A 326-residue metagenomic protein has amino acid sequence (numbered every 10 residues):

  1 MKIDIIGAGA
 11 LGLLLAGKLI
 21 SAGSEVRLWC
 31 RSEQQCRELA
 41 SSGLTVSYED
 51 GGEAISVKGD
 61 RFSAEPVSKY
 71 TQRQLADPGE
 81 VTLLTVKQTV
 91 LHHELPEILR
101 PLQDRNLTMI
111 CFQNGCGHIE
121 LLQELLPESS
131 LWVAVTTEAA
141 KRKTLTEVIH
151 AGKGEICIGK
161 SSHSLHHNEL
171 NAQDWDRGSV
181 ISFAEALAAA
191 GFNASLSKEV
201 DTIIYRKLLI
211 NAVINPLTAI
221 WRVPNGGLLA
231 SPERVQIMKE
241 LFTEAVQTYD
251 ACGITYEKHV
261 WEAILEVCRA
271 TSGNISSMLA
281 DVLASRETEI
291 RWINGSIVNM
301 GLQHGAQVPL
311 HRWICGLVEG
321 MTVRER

Functional and structural regions predicted by a protein language model:
M1-S56: NAD(P)+-binding Rossmann beta1-loop-alpha1 motif at the extreme N-terminus of oxidoreductases
D4, R27, T108-I110, W132 (+1 more regions): A structural signal for isolated positions on well-ordered beta-strands in alpha/beta enzyme cores
G17, S21, E97-R100, E124 (+2 more regions): Short, well-ordered alpha-helices that flank and scaffold nucleotide-derived cofactor binding pockets
S32, N114-G115, N294: Helix N-cap/beta->alpha junction signal
S56-E147: Rossmann-like NAD(P)(H) cofactor-binding subdomain of soluble oxidoreductases
P101-L102, E124-S130, L145-I210, P216-K258: Internal alpha-helical scaffold of NAD(P)-dependent oxidoreductase catalytic cores
K239-R326: NAD(P)-dependent Rossmann-like dehydrogenase/reductase catalytic/cofactor-binding core
